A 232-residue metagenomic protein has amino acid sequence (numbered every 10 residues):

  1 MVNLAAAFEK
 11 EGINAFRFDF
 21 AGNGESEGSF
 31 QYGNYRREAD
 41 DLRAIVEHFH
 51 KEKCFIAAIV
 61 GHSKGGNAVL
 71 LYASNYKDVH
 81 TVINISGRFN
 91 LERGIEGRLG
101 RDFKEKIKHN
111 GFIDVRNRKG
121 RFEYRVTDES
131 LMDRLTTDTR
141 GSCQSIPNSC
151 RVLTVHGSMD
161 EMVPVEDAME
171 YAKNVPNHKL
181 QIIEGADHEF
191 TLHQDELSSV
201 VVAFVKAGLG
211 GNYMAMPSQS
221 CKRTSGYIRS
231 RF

Functional and structural regions predicted by a protein language model:
M1, A5-E27: Conserved alpha/beta-hydrolase
N23-F55: Catalytic nucleophile-loop/oxyanion-hole region of alpha/beta-hydrolase and closely related hydrolase-like folds
I45-F103: Primarily recognizes the serine-hydrolase "nucleophile elbow" in alpha/beta-hydrolase and SGNH/GDSL folds
E123-S145, E166: Active-site nucleophile elbow and catalytic-triad environment of alpha/beta-hydrolase enzymes
I146-H156, D160: Short beta-strand/loop motif that positions the catalytic acidic residue of the alpha/beta-hydrolase fold
E161-D167: Conserved alpha/beta-hydrolase "acid-adjacent" motif
K173-E189: Catalytic histidine neighborhood in serine/cysteine hydrolases with alpha/beta-hydrolase-type architecture
A186-F232: Catalytic active-site module of serine/aspartate enzymes centered on a nucleophile-bearing elbow/loop
